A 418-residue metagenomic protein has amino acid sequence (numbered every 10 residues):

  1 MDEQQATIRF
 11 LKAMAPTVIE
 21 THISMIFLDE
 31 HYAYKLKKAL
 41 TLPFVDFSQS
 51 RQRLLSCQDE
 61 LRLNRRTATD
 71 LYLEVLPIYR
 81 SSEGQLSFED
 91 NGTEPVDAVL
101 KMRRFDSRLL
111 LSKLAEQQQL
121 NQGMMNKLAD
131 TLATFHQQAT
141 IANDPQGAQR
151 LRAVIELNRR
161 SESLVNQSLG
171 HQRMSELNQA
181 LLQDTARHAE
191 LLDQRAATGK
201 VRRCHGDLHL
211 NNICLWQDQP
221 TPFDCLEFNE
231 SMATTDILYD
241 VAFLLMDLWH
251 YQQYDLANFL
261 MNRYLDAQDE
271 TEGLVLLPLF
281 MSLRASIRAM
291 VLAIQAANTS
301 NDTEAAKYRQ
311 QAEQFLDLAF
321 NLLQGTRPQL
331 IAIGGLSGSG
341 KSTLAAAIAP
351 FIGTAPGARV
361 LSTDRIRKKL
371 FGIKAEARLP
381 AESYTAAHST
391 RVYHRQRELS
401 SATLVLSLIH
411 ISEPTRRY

Functional and structural regions predicted by a protein language model:
E3-Q194, L210-L283: Conserved ATP-binding subdomain of kinase catalytic cores across diverse folds
F27, I409-Y418: Single conserved hydrophobic/aromatic residue that forms the stacking wall/gate of nucleotide- or nucleobase-binding
E156, N258-L323: Helix-rich C-terminal or lid/interface subdomains of diverse kinases
I333: Hydrophobic anchor at the beta1->P-loop junction of P-loop NTPases
L336-S337: The conserved Walker
K341: Conserved lysine of the Walker
L344: Hydrophobic positions on the alpha1 helix immediately C-terminal to the Walker A/P-loop
A349-L406: Conserved substrate/cofactor phosphate-moiety recognition/catalytic segment in nucleotide-dependent phosphotransferases
